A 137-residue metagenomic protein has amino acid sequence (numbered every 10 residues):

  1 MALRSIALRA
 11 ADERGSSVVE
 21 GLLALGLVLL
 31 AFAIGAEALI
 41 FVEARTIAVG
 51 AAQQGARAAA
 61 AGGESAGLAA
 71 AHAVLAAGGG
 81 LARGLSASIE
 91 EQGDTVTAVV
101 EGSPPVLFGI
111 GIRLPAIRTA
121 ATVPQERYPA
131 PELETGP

Functional and structural regions predicted by a protein language model:
M1-A69: Alpha-helical assembly-interface signal, strongest on the long, hydrophobic N-terminal helix that forms
A2-S5, E64-P137: Short, conserved structural patches
